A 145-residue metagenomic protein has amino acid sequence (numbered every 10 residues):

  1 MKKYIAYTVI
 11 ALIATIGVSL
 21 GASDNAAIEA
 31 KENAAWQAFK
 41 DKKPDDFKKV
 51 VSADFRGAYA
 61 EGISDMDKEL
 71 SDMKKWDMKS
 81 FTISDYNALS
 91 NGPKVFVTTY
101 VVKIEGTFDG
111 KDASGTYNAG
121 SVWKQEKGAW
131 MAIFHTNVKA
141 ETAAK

Functional and structural regions predicted by a protein language model:
M1-Y4: Positively charged n-region of N-terminal signal peptides that target proteins for export
A6-Y7, A35: General helical structural elements
Y7-G17: Bacterial N-terminal signal peptides
V18-A22: Juxtamembrane cytosolic interface motif at the C-terminal end of transmembrane helices
S23-K49, D54-K145: A beta-strand edge to alpha-helix "cap/lid" segment located at domain peripheries
